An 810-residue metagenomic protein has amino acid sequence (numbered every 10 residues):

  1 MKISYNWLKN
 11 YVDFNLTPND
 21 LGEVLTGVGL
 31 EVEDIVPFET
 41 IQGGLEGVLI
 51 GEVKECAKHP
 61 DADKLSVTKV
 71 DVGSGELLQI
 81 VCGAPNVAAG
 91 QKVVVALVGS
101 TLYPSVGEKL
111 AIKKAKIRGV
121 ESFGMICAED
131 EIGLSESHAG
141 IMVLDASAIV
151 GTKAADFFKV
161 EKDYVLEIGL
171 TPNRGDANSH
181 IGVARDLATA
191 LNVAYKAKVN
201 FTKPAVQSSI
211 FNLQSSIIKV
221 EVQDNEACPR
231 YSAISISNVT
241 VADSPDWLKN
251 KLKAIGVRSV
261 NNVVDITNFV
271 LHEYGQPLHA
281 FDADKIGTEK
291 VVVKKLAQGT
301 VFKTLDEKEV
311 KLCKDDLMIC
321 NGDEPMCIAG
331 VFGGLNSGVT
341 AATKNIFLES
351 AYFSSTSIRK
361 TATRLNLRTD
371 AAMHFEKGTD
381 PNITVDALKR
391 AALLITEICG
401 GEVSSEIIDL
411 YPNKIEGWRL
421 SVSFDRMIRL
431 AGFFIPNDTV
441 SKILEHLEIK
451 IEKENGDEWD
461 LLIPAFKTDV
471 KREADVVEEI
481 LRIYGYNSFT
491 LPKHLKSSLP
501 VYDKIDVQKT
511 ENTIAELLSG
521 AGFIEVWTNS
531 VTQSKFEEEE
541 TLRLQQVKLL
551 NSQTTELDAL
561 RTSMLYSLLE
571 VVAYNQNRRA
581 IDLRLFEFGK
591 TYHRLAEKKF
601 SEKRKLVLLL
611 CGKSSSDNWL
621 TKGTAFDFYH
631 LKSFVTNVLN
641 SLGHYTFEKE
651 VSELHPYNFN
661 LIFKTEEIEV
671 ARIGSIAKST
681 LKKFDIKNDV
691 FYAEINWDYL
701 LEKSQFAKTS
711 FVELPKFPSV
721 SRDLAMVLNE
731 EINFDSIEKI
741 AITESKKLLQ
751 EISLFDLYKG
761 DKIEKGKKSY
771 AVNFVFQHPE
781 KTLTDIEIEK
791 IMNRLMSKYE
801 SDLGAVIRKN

Functional and structural regions predicted by a protein language model:
M1-Q214, F347, N366, D370 (+4 more regions): Phosphate-backbone binding interfaces of nucleic-acid-interacting proteins
K2, H446-I449, K599, S615-N810: A carboxyl-terminal module marker
Y5, E23, V28, F38-T40 (+4 more regions): Glycine/proline-enriched, intrinsically flexible loops and inter-domain linkers
L49-I80, G151, N261, T267-N336: Conserved mixed alpha/beta core segments that line enzyme active sites in large multi-domain catalysts
Q91, A115, V292-F332, N336-V339 (+5 more regions): Class II aminoacyl-tRNA synthetase-like tRNA-binding/catalytic domains
R118-G133, G140-V143, A154-Y164, L317-E416 (+3 more regions): Mobile "lid/hinge" segments at catalytic clefts and subdomain interfaces of large enzymes
L187, L191-S208, S216-V222, C399-M427 (+2 more regions): Terminal amphipathic helices with adjacent charged low-complexity linkers/tails
L420-F424, I428-I581, R722, V775-Q777 (+1 more regions): Extended, well-folded interaction surfaces typified by the phenylalanyl-tRNA synthetase beta subunit core
